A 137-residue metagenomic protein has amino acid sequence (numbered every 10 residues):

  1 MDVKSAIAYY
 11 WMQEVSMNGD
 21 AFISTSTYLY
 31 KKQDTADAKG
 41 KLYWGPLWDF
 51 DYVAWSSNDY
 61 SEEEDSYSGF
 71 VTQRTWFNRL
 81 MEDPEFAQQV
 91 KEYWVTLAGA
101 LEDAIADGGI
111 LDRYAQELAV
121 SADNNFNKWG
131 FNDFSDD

Functional and structural regions predicted by a protein language model:
M1-I23, T27-D137: Middle-to-C-terminal accessory/interaction subdomains
